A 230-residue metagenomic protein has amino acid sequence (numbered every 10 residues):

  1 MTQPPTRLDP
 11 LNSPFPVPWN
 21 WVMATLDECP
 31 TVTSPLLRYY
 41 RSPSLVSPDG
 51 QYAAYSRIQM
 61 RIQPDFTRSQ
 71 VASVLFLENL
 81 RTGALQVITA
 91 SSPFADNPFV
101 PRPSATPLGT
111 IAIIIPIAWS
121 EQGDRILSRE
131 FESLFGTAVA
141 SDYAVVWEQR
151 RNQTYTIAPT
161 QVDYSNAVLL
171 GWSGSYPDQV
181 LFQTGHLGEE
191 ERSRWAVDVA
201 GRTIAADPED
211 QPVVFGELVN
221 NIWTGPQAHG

Functional and structural regions predicted by a protein language model:
M1-G230: Sequence signature of WD/YWTD-type beta-propeller architectures
